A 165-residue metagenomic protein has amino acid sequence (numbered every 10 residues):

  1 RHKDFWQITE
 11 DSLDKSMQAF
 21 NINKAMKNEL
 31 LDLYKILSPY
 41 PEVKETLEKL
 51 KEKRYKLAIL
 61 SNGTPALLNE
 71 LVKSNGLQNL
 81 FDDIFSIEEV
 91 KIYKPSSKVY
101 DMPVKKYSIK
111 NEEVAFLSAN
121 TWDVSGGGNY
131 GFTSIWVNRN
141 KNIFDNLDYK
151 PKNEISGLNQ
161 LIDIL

Functional and structural regions predicted by a protein language model:
R1-N28: A metal-dependent, Asp-based hydrolase signature
K24, E48, L60, T64-P65 (+1 more regions): Asp-based, Mg2+/Mn2+-dependent phosphohydrolase catalytic module
N28-I36: Surface-exposed cleft-lining segments at the edges of enzyme active sites
I36-L37, Y93: Transmembrane alpha-helical core positions of polytopic small-molecule transporters
E42-R54: Catalytic-core regions built around general acid/base machinery
R54-Y55, F132: Short phosphate-binding/catalytic loops that engage adenosine nucleotides
